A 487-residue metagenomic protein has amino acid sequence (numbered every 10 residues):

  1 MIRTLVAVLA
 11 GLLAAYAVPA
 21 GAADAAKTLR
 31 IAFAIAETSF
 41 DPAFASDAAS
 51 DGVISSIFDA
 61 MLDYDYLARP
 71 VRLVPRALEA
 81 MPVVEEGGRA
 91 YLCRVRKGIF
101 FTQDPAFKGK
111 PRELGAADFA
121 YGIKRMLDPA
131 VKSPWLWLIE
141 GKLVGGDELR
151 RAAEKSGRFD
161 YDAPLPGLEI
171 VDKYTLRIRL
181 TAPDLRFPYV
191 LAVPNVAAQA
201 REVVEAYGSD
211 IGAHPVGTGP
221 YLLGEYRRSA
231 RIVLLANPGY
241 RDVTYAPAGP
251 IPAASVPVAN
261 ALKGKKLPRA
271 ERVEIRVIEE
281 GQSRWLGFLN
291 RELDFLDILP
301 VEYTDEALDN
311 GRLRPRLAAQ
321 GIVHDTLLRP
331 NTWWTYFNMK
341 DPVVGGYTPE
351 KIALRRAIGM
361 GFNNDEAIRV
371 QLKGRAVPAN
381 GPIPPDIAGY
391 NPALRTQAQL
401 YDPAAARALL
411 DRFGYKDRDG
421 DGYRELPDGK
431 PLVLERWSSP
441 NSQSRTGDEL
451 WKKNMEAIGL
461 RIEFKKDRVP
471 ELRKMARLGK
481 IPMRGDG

Functional and structural regions predicted by a protein language model:
M1-T4: Positively charged n-region of N-terminal signal peptides that target proteins for export
V6-Y16: Bacterial N-terminal signal peptides
Y16-A22: Sec/Tat signal peptide C-region and signal peptidase I cleavage site
A23, Y66-L67, A90-L92, R96-K132 (+7 more regions): Extracytoplasmic/periplasmic ligand-capture domains
A32-G87, V216: N-terminal lobe/hinge region of extracytoplasmic solute-binding protein
I35-V53, V74-A77, P105-K108, P134-W135 (+3 more regions): A structural "hinge/loop" feature
E85-G87, D172, R228: Residue-level recognition of beta-strand termini and adjacent short loop/turns
L114, W135-S156, Y161-L191: Non-catalytic accessory/assembly modules
